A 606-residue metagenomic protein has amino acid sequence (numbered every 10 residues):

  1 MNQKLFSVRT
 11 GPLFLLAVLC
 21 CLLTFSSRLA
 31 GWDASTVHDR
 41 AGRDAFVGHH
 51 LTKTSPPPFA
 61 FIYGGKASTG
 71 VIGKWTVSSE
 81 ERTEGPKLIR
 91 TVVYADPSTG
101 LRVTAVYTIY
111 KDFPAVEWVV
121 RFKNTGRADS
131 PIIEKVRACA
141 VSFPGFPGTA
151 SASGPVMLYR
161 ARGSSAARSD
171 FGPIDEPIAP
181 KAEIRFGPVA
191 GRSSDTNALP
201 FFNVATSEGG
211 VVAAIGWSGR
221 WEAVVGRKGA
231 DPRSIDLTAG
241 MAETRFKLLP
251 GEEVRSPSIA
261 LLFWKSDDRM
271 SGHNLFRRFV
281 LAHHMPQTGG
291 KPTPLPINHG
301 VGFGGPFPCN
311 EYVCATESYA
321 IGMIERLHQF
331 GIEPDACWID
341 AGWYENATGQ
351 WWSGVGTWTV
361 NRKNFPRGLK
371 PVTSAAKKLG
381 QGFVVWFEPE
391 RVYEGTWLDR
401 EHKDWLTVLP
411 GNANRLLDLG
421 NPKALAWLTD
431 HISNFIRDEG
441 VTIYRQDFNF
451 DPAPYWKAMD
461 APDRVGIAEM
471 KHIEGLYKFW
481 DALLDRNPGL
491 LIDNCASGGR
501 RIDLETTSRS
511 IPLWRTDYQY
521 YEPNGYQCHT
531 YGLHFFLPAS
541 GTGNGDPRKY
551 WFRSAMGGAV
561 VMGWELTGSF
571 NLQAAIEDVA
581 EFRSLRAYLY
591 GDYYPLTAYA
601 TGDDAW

Functional and structural regions predicted by a protein language model:
N2-L15: Bacterial N-terminal signal peptides that target proteins for export
P12-T24: Bacterial N-terminal signal peptides
G31-K228, P232, A242-T244: Polysaccharide-binding surfaces and accessory modules of carbohydrate-active proteins
W32, L476-W606: Active-site-proximal substrate-binding groove within the catalytic cores of carbohydrate-active enzymes
H50-W75, P200-G219, S266-G300, F330-A341 (+3 more regions): Glycine-rich, aromatic-flanked loop segments that form ligand/cofactor-binding clefts across common enzyme folds
V120-F122, S374-A376, K423-L504: Active-site and adjacent substrate-binding regions of carbohydrate-active enzymes
F246-K265: Short Pro-Gly-centered flexible turn/kink motifs
P294-S433, E439-I443, P452-Y455: Aromatic-lined carbohydrate-binding/catalytic grooves of carbohydrate-active enzymes
